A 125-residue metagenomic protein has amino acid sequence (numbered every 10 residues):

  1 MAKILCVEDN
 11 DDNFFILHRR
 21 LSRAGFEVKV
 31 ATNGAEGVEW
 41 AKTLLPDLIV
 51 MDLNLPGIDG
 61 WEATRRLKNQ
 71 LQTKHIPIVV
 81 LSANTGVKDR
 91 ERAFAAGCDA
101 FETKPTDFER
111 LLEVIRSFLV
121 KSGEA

Functional and structural regions predicted by a protein language model:
A2-D12, L17-L21, I49: Conserved acidic segment of CheY-like receiver
F15, T106-I115: C-terminal output helix
G25-T32, W40: Short hydrophobic/Thr-rich beta-strand motif most characteristic of the beta2 strand and flanking loop of CheY-like
L44-V50, L55: Active-site beta3 strand of CheY-like receiver
P56, K74, G86: The feature encodes the CheY-like receiver
